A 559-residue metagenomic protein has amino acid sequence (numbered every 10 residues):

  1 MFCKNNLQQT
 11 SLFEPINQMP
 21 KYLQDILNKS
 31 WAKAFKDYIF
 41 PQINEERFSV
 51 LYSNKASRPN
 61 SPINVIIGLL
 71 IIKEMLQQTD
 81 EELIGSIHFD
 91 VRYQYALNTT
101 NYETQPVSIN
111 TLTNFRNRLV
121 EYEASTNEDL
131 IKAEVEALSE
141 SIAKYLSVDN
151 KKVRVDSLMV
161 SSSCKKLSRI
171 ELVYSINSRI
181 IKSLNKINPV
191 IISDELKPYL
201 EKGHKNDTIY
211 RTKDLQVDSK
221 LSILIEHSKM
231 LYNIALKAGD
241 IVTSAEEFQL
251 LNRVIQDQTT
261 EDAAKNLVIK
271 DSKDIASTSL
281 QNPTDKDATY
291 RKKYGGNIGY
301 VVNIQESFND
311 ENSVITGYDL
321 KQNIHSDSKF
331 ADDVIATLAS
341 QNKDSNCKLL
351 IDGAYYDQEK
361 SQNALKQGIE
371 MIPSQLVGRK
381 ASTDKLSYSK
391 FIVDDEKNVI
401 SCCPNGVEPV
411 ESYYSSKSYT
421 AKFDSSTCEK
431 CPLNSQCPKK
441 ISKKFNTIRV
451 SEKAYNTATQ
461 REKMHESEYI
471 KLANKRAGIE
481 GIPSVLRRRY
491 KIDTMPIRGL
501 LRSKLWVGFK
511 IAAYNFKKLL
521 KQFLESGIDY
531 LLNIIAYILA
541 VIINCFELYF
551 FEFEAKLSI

Functional and structural regions predicted by a protein language model:
M1-K55: Basic, low-complexity segments
R47-S53, Y95-Y102: Short amphipathic helix-turn modules centered on a small-residue break
Y52-P59, I497-G499: A short glycine/serine-rich beta->alpha loop
I63-N64: Double-stranded DNA-binding cores of transcription factors and transposases
I67-Q77: Alpha-helical support elements that line or immediately flank enzyme active sites and cofactor-binding pockets
E82, N101, Q105, T113-I559: Anion-binding and metal-coordination hotspots
L83-A96, S139: DNA-recognition alpha helix
